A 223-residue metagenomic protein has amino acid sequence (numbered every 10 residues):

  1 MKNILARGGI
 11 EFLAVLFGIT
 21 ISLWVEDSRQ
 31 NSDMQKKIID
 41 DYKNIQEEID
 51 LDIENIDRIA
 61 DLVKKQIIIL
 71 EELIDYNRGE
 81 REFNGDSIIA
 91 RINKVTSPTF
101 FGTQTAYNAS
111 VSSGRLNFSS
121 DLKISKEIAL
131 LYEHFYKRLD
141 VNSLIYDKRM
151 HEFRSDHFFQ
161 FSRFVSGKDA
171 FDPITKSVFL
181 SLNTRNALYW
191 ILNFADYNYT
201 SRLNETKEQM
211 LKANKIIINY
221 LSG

Functional and structural regions predicted by a protein language model:
M1-K2, A6, D27-G223: Long, hydrophobic alpha-helical segments that serve as membrane-spanning/inserting helices
G9-L23: Hydrophobic membrane-insertion alpha-helices, especially the h-region of bacterial N-terminal signal peptides
